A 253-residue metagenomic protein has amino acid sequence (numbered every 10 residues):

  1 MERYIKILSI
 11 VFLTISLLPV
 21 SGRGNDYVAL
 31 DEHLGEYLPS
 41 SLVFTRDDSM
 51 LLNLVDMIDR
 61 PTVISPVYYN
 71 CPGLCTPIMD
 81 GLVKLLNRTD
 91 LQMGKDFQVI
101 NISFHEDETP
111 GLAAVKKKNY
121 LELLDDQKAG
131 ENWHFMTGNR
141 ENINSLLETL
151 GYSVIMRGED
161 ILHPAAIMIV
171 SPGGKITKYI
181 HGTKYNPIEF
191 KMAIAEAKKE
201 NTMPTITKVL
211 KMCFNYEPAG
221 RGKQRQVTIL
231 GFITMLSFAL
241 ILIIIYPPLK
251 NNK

Functional and structural regions predicted by a protein language model:
M1-L8: Bacterial N-terminal signal peptides that target proteins for export
L8-S16: Bacterial N-terminal signal peptides
R23-V55, D80-G81: N-terminal "domain-start" segment that seeds a small globular fold
L52-L82, V99-I100: Short active-site neighborhood of thiol/selenol oxidoreductases, capturing the structured segment around
M79-I143: Structural microenvironment flanking redox-active thiols in thiol-disulfide oxidoreductases
S153-K211: Extracytoplasmic/lumenal ectodomains and periplasmic regions of secretory and membrane proteins
Y216-S237: Juxtamembrane/start-of-transmembrane alpha-helix segments at the extracytoplasmic/lumenal side of membrane anchors
A239-K253: Juxtamembrane interface at the cytosolic side of transmembrane helices
